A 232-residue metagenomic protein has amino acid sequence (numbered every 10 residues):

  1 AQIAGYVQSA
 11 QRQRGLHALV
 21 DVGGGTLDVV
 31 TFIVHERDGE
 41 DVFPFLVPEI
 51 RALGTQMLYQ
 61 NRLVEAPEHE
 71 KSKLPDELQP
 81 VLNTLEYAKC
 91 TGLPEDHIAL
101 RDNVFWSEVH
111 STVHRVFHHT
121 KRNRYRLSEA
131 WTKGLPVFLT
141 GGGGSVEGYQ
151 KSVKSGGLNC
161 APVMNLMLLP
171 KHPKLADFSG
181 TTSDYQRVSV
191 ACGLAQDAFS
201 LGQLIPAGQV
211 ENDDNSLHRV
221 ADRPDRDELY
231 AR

Functional and structural regions predicted by a protein language model:
A1, S155-V190: Conserved phosphate-binding/catalytic loops in two-lobed NTP-binding clefts
A1-A18, C192-N212, R219-R232: Nucleotide/phosphate-binding catalytic cleft detector across ATP-hydrolyzing and phosphate-transferring enzymes
A1-G15, V146-G148, V153-C160, M167-L168: N-terminal phosphate-binding loop and flanking beta/alpha elements of the actin-like ATPase fold
A1-V7, G54-Y59, P173-D177: Short, conserved secondary-structure transition motifs
A4-Q8, G15-L19, T120-E129, G134-P136 (+1 more regions): Generic recognition of flexible, low-complexity loop/linker segments
V7-F45, L194: Gly/Thr-rich phosphate-binding beta-strand-loop-beta motif of the actin/hexokinase/Hsp70
V20-G23, A99, N103, S107 (+2 more regions): Conserved structured core elements
T31-S152, D213-D222: Phosphate-binding glycine-rich/basic clefts of nucleotide- and phosphate-handling proteins, predominantly
